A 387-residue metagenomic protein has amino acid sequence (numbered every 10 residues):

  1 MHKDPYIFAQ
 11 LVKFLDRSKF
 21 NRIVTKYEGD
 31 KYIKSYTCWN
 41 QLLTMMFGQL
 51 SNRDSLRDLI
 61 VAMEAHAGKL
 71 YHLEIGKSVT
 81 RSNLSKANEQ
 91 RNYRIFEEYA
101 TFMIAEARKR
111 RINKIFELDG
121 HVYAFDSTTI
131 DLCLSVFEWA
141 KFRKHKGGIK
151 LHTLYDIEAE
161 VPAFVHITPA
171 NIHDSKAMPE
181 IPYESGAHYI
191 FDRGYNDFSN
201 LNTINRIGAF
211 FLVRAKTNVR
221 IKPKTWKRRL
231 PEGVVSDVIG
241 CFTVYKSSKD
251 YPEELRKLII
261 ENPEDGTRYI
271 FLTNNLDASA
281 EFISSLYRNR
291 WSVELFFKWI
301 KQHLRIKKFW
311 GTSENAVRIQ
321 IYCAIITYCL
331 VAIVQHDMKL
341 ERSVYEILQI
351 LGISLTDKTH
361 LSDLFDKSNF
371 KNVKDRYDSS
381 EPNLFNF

Functional and structural regions predicted by a protein language model:
M1-D58, R91, Y99-F102, E117-H121 (+2 more regions): Single, function-defining residue in the core of a domain
S55-L73: DNA-recognition alpha helix
H66, A105-E106, I306: A short structural micro-motif
H72, R111-I112, W139-F142, M178: Catalytic micro-motifs at enzyme active sites that drive phosphoryl/nucleotidyl and oxygen chemistry
L73-Y93: Major-groove recognition helix of helix-turn-helix-like DNA-binding domains
S82-K86, A107-R110, S368-K374: Short alpha-helical linear motifs
A105-I112, D174-S175: A short, well-structured juxtamembrane/interface segment
